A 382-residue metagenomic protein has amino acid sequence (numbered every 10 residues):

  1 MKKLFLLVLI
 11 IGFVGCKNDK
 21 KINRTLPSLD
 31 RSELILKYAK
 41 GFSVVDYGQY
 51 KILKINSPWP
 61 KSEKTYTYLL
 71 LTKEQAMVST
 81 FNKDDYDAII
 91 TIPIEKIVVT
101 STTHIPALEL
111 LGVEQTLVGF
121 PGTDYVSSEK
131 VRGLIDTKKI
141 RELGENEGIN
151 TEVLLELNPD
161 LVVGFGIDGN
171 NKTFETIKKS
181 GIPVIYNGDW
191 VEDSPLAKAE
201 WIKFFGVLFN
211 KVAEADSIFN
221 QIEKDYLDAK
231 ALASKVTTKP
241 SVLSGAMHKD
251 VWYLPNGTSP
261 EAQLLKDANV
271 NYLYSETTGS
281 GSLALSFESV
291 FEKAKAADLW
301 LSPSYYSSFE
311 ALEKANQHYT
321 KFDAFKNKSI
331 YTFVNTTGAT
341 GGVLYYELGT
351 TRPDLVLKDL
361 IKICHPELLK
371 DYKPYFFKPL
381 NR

Functional and structural regions predicted by a protein language model:
M1-I22: Bacterial Sec-dependent N-terminal signal peptides
C16-I105, E214-L243, F309, K326 (+2 more regions): Bacterial Sec-exported substrate-binding components of ABC uptake systems
P60-L155, L161-G166: A short, structured surface patch at a secondary-structure boundary
E95, I105-E109, E152-E156, E175 (+13 more regions): Solvent-exposed, polar/charged alpha-helical surfaces in well-ordered, non-transmembrane soluble domains, broadly
K96-V99, T116-F120, L161-F165, V184-N187 (+5 more regions): Structural recognition of the beta-strand scaffold that forms the well-ordered cores of secreted hydrolase catalytic
E114-L117, T176-G188, L312-Y331: A short, gly/pro- and small-residue-rich
K139, D160-V163, N170-V251, S275-E276 (+2 more regions): Extracytoplasmic substrate-binding proteins
A229-N316: Flexible, glycine-rich surface segments
